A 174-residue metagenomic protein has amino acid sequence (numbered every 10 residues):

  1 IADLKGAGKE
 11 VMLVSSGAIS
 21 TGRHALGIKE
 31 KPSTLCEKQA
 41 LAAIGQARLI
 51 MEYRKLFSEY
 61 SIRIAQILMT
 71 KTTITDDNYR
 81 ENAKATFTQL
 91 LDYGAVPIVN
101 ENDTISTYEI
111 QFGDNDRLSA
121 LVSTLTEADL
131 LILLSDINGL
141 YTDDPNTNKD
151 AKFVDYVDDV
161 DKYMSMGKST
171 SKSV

Functional and structural regions predicted by a protein language model:
I1-V174: Nucleotide/pyrophosphate-binding catalytic subdomain
